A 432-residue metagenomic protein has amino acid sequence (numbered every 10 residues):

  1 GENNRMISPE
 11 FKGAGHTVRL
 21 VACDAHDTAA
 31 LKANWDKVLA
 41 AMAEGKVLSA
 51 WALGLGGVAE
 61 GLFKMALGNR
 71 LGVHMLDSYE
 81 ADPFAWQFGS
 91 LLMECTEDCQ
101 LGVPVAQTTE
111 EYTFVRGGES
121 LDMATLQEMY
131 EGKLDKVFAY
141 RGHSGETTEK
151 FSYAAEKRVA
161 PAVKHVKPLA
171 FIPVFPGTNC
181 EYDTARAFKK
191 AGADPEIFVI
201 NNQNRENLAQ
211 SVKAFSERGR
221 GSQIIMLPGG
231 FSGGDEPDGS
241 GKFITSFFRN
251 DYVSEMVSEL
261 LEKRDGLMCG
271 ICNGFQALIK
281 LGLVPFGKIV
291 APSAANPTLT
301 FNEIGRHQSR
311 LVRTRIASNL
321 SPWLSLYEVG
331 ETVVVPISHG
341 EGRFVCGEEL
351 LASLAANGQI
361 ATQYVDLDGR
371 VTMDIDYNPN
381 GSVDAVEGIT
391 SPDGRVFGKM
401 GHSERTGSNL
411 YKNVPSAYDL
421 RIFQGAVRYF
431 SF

Functional and structural regions predicted by a protein language model:
G1-Q87, T96-L169, G177, R186: Intein/HINT protein-splicing elements and their conserved insertion hotspots or analogous self-processing inserts
P9-A14, A40-E44, L67, P83-Q87 (+10 more regions): Solvent-exposed alpha-helices and their adjacent loops that cap or buttress functional pockets in soluble metabolic
H16, Q223, F397: Conserved acidic residues
V73, G102, P195-E196, V396: Hydrophobic anchor at the start of a short beta-strand that flanks the dinucleotide cofactor-binding loop
G117-I271, F275-F286, T300-Q308, M373 (+3 more regions): N-terminal beta1-alpha1 cap of cysteine-dependent amidohydrolase-like domains
F215-E217, M256-E259, A294-F432: Amide-donor transfer/coupling interface in amidating biosynthetic enzymes
P285-A295: A short alpha->loop->secondary-structure connector
